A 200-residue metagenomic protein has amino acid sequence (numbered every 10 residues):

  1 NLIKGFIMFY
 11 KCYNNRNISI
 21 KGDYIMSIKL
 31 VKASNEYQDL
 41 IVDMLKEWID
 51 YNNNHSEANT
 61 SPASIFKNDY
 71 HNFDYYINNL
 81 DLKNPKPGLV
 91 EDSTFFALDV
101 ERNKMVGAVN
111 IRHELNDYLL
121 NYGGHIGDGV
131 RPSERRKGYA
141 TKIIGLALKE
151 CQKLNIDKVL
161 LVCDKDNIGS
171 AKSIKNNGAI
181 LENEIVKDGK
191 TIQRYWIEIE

Functional and structural regions predicted by a protein language model:
Y10-N14, S19-H125, T191-E200: GNAT-family acyltransferases
L40, I143, G169: Charged catalytic carboxylate motif
G127-V130, R136-K149, K172-N176: Conserved acetyl-CoA-binding loop-helix of GNAT-fold acetyltransferases
K153-V162: Conserved GNAT acetyl-CoA-binding A-motif
L161-G169: Conserved beta-strand-loop-alpha-helix junction that forms the acyl-donor binding cleft
V162-C163, K175-R194: Conserved catalytic-core motifs of GNAT/GCN5-like acyltransferases
